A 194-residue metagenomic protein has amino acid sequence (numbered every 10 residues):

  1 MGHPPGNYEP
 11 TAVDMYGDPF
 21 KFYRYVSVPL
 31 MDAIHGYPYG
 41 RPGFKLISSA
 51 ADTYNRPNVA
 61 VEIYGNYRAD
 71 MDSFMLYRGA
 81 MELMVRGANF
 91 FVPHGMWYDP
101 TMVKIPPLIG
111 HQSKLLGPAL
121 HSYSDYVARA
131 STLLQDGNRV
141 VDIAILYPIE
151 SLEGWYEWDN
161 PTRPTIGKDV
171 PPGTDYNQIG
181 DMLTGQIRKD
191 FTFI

Functional and structural regions predicted by a protein language model:
M1-I194: Carbohydrate-binding surfaces of carbohydrate-active enzymes
